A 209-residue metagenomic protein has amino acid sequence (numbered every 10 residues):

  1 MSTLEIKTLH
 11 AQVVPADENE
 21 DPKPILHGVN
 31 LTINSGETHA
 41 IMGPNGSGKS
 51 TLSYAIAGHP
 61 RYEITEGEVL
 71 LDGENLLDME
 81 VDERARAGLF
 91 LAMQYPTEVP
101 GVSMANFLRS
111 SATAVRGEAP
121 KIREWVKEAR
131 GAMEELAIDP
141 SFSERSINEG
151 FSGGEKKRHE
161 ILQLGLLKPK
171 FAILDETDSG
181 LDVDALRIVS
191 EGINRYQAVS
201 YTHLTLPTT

Functional and structural regions predicted by a protein language model:
L4, L26-G28: Conserved structural motif at the start of ABC-family nucleotide-binding domains
M42-P44: The feature captures the beta-strand-to-loop junction immediately N-terminal to the Walker
E68-R84, N148: ABC ATPase NBD Q-loop/coupling interface
T97-K170: ABC-family P-loop ATPase nucleotide-binding domains
E176-T177, D184: Walker B catalytic motif
L186-V199: Helical segment within the ABC ATPase nucleotide-binding domain
T202-T208: Conserved small/polar residues in nucleotide/adenosyl-binding loops
